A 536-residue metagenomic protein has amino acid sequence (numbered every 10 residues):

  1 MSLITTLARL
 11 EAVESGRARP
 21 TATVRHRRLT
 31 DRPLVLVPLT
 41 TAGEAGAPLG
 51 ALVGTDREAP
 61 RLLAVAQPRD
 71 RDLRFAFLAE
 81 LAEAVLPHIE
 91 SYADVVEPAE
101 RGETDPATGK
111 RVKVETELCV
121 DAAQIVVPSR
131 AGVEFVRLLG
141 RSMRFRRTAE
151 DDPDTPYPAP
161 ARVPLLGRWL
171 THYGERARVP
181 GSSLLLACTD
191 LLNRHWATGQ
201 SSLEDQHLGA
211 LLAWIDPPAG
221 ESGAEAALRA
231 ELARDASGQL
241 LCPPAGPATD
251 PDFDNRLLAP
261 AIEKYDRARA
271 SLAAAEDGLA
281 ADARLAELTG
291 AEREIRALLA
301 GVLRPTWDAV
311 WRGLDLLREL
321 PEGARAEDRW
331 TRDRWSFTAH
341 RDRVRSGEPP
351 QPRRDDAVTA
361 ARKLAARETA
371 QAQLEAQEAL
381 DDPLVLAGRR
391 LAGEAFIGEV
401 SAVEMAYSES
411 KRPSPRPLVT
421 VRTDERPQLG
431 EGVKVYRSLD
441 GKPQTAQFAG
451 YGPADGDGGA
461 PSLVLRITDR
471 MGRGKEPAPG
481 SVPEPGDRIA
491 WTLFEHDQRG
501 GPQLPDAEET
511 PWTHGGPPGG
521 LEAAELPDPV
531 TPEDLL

Functional and structural regions predicted by a protein language model:
M1-A122, F135, R141-G181, L185-C188 (+3 more regions): Long, charged/polar, low-complexity intrinsically disordered N-terminal extensions that precede catalytic
L7-L10, L285-L429: Accessory interdomain/linker segments of ATP-dependent helicases and helicase-like nucleic-acid enzymes that mediate
V37-A42, Q67, V127-R130, D424 (+1 more regions): Structural motif
A42-L49, E58-L62, G132-R137, R426-E431 (+1 more regions): Short, surface-exposed beta-strand/loop "edge" segments at domain boundaries and coil↔beta transitions
G50-T104, L184, L191, H195-W196 (+5 more regions): A broadly tuned "polar low-complexity/structure-edge" signature
V114-P128, V133-L138, S142-S346, Y436 (+2 more regions): Alpha-helical structural signal
L384-V482: Conserved nucleotide-binding/hydrolysis modules and their immediate coupling elements across P-loop/ASCE NTPase motors
Y436-D440, Q444-L536: C-terminal effector modules of nucleic-acid-centric enzymes and ribosome-associated factors
